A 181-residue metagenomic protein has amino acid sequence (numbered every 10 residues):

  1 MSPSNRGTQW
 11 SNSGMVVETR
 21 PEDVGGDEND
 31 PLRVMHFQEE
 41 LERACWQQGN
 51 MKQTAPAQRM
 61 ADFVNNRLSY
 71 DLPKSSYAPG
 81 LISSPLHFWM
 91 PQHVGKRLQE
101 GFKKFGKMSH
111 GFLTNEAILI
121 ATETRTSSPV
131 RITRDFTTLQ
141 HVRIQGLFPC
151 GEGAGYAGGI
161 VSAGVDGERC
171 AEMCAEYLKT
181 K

Functional and structural regions predicted by a protein language model:
M1-P85: An anion/pyrophosphate-binding glycine-rich loop and adjacent beta-alpha core in soluble alpha-beta enzymes
M51, M60, M173-K181: Active-site-proximal substrate-binding core of FAD-dependent oxidoreductases
V64, F102-L113, A171-L178: Structural signal for hydrophobic packing residues in well-ordered secondary-structure cores of soluble enzyme domains
N65-S69, T124, T137, V161 (+1 more regions): Short capping/connector residues at structural and topological boundaries
L81-A157: A glycine-rich dinucleotide-binding beta-alpha-beta segment and adjacent secondary-structure elements that constitute
G151-Y177: A conserved FAD-binding loop/helix module that cradles the flavin
